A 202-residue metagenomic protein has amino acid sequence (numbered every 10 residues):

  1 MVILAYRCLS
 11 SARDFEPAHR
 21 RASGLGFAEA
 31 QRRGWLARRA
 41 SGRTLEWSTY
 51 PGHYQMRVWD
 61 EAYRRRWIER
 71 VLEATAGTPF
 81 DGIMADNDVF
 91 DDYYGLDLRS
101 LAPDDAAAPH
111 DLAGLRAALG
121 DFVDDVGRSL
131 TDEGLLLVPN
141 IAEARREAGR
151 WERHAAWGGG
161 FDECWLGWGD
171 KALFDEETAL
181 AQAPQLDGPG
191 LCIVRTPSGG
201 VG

Functional and structural regions predicted by a protein language model:
M1-G202: Glycan-processing catalytic domains of CAZymes
